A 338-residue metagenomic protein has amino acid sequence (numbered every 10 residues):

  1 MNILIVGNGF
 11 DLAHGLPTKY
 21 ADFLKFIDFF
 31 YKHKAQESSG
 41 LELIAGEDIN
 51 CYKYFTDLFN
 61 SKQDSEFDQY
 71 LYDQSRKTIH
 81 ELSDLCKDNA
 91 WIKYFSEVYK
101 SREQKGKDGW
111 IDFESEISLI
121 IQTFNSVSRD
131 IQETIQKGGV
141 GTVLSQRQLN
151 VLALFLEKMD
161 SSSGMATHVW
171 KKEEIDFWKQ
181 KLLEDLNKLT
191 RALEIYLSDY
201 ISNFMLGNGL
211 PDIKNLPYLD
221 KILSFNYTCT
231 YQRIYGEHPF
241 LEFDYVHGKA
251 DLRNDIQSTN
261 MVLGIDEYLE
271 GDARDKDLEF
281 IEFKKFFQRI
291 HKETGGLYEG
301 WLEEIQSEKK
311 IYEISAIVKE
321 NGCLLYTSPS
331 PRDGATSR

Functional and structural regions predicted by a protein language model:
N2-D11, K221-F225: Short, hydrophobic/glycine-enriched beta-strand segments
G9-E37, E237, L241-F243, K249-D251 (+1 more regions): Conserved catalytic core of sirtuin-type NAD+-dependent deacylases
K19-C86, A90-W91: Extended charged low-complexity segments that act as oligomerization/scaffolding linkers
K62-I290: Extended, H/D-rich, highly charged conserved domains that either
I213-Y218, I317-L324: Flexible, charged surface loops at secondary-structure boundaries
L269-E320: Acidic, metal/cofactor-coordinating or nucleic-acid-engaging core segments within structured domains
Y326-D333: Conserved small/polar residues in nucleotide/adenosyl-binding loops
